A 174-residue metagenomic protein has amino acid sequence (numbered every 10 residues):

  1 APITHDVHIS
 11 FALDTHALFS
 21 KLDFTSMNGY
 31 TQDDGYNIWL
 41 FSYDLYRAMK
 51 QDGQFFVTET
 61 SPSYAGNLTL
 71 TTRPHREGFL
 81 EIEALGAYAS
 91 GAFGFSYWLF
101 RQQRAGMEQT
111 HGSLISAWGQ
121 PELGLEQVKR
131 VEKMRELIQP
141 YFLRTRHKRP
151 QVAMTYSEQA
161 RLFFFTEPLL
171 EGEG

Functional and structural regions predicted by a protein language model:
A1, I9, F19, Y30-G174: Carbohydrate-binding surfaces of carbohydrate-active enzymes
L13-D14: Short acidic active-site motifs
